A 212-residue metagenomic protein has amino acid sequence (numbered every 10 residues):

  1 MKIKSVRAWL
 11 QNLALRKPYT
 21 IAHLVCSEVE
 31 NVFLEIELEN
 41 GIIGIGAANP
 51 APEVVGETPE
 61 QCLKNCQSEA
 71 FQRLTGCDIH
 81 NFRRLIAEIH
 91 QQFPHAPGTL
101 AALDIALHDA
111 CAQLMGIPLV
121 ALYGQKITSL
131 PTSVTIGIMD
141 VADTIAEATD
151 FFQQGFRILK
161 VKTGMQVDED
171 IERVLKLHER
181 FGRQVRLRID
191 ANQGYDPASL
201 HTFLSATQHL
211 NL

Functional and structural regions predicted by a protein language model:
M1-L10, I21, A87, A112-Q113 (+1 more regions): N-terminal amphipathic alpha-helix/helix-capping segment at the start of soluble metabolic enzymes
M1-N40, I45-V55: Structured beta-strand/loop patches that form or line metal/cofactor-binding pockets in enzymes
I3, L34, G41, L103 (+3 more regions): Conserved, mostly hydrophobic/aromatic
R7, E37-L114: Metal- or metallocofactor-binding catalytic centers and their adjacent structured scaffolds across diverse enzyme
C26, A96-D104, V141, I145: Glycine-rich anion/phosphate-binding loops
V32, T99, M115, T128-V134: Generic beta-strand structural signal
Q67-F71, D104, H108-D109, V120 (+2 more regions): Predominant activation on well-ordered alpha-helical scaffold segments within soluble catalytic domains
L122-L212: Metal-dependent enolase-superfamily TIM-barrel catalytic cores that perform enediolate-based chemistry
